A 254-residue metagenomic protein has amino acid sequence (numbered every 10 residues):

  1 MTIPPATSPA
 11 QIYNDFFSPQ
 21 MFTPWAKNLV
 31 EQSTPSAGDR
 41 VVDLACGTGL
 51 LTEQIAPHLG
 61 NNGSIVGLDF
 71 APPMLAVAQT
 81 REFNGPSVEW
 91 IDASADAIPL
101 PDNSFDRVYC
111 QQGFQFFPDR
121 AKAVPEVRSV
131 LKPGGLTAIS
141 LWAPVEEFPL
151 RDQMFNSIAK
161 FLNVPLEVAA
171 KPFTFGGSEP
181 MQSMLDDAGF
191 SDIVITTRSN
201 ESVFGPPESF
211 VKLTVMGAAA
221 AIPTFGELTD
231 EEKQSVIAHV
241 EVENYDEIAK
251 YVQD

Functional and structural regions predicted by a protein language model:
M1-D39, L50-Q54, H58, P72-R81 (+3 more regions): Conserved class I S-adenosyl-L-methionine
T2-I12, F16, F22, D192-V252: C-terminal helical/coil "lid" or tail adjacent to the Rossmann-like core of SAM-dependent
R40-I98, R107, K122: Class I SAM-dependent methyltransferase SAM/SAH-binding core
G60, F117-P118, L131-P133: Helix-to-beta-strand junctions that scaffold the AdoMet/dcAdoMet cofactor pocket in Class I SAM-dependent enzymes
D106-R120, A143: A short SAM/SAH-binding and catalytic strip from SAM-dependent methyltransferases
A121-K122, K132-G205, F225: Conserved catalytic/acceptor-binding region of the Class I
